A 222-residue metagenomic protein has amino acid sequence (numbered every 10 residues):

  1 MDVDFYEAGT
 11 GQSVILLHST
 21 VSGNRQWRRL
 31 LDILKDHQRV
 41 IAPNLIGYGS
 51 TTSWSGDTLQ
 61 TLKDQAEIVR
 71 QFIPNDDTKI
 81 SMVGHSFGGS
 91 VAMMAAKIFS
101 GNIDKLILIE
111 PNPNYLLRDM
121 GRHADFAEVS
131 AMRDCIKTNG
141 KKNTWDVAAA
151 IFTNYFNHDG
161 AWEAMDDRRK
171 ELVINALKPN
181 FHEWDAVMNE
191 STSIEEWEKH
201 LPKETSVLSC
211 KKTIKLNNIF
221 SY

Functional and structural regions predicted by a protein language model:
D4-T58, F72, T78: Conserved HGGG/HGGXW glycine-rich cap/lid loop of the alpha/beta-hydrolase fold
L16-S19, S86, C210: Glycine-rich His-Gly loop
K63-I80: Conserved acidic catalytic loop of the alpha/beta-hydrolase fold
M82-G84, I109: Short beta-strand immediately N-terminal to the catalytic nucleophile in serine-hydrolase-like folds
G84, G88, A92: Gly/Ala-rich beta-loop-alpha elbow adjacent to hydrolase catalytic centers
M93-I98, N102-N139: Flexible "cap/lid" loop of the alpha/beta hydrolase fold
K142-F181: Conserved alpha/beta-hydrolase catalytic His-Asp/Glu region
R169-Y222: Conserved serine/cysteine hydrolase catalytic core
